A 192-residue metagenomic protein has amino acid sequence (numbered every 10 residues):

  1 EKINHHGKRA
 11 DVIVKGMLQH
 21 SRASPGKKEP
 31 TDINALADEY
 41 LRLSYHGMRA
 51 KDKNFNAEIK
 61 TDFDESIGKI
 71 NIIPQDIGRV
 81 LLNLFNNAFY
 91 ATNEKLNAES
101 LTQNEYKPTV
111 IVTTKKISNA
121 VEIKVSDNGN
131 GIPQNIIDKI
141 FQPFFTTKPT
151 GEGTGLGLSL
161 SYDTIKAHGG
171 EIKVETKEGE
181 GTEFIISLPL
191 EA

Functional and structural regions predicted by a protein language model:
E1-A50, E58: Conserved DHp (HisKA) dimerization/phosphotransfer helix of two-component histidine kinases, i.e., the long coiled-coil
K27-E29, R49-A57, F89-V121: ATP-lid-like helix-loop hinge signature
I33, G131-K139, G153: Short helix N-cap motif at coil->helix boundaries in the Bergerat
N54-G68: Conserved catalytic submotifs in the C-terminal HATPase_c
D127: Acidic ATP/Mg2+-coordinating residue in the GHKL
I137, G157-S161: Short alpha-helical Gxxx[C/S/T] motif in the catalytic ATP-binding
